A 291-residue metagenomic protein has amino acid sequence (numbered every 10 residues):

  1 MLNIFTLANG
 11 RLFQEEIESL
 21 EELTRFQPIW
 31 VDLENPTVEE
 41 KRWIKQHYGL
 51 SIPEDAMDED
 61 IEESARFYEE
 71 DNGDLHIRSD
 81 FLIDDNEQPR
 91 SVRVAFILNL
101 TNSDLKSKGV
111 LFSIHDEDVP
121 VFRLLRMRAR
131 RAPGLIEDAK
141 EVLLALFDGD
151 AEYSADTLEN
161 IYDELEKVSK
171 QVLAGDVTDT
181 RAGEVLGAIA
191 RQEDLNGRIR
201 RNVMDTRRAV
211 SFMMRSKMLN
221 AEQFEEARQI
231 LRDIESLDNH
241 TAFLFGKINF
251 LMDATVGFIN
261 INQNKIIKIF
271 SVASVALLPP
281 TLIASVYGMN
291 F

Functional and structural regions predicted by a protein language model:
M1-A221, Q229, D233-S236, H240: Peripheral, non-transmembrane regulatory/ligand-interaction domains of membrane transport proteins
A209-F224, L251-N262: Long amphipathic alpha-helical coiled-coil segments
E235-F291: Hydrophobic alpha-helical transmembrane segments and their immediately adjacent juxtamembrane loops
